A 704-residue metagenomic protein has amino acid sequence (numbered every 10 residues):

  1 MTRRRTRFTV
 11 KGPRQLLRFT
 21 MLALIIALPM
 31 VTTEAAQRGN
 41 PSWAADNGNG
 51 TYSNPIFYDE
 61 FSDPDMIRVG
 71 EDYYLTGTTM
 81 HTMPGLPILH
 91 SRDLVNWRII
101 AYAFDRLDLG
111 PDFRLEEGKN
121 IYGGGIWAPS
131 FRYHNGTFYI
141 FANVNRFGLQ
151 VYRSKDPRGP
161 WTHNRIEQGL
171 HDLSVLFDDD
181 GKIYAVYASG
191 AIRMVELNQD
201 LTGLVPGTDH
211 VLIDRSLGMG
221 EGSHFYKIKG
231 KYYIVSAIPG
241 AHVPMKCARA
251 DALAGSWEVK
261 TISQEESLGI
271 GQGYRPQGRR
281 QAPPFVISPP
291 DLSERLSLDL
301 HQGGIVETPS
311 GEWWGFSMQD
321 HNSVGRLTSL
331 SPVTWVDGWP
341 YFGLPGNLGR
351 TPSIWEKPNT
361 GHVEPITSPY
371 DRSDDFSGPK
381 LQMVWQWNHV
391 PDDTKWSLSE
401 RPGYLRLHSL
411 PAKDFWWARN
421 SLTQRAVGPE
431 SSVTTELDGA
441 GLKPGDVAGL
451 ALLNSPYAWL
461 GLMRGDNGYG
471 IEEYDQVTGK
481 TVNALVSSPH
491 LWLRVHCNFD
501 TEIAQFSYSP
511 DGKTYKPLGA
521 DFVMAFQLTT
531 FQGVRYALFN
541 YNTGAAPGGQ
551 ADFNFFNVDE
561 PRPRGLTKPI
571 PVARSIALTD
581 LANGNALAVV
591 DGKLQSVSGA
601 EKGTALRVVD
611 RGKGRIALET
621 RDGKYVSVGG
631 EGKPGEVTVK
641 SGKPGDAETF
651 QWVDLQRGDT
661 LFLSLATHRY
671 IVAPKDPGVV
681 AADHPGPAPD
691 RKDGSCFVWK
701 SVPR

Functional and structural regions predicted by a protein language model:
M1-Q15: N-terminal secretory signal peptides that target proteins for export/translocation
R3, A36-I570, A605, A647-Q651: Carbohydrate-active catalytic/glycan-binding domains of CAZyme proteins, especially the secreted or lumenal ectodomains
F19-P29: Bacterial N-terminal signal peptides
I26-A27, F57, P571, A577: Residues marking helix boundaries in flexible regions
V31-E34: Sec/Tat signal peptide C-region and signal peptidase I cleavage site
T567-R704: Lectin-like carbohydrate-binding module/patch detector with strong preference for beta-trefoil
